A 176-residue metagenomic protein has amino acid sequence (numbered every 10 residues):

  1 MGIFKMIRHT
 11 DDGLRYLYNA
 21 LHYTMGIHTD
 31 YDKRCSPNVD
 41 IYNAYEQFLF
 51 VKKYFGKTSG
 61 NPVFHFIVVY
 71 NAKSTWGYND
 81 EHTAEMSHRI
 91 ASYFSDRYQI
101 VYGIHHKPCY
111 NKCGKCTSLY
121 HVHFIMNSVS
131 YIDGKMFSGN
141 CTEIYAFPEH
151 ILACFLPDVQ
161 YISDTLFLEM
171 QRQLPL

Functional and structural regions predicted by a protein language model:
M1-L176: N-terminal nicking endonuclease/strand-transfer module with a His-rich metal-binding environment and a catalytic Tyr
